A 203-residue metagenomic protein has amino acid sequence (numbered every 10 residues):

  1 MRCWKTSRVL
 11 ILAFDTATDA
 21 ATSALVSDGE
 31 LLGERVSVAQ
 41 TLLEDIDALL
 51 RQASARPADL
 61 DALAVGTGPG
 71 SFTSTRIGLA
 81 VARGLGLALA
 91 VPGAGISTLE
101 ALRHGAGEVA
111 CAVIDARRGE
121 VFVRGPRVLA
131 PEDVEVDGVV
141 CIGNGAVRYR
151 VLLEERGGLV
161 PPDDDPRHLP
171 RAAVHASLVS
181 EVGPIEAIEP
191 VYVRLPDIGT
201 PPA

Functional and structural regions predicted by a protein language model:
R2-E30, S37-Q40, E44, A94-A203: Oxyanion-binding and handling regions
A24, A62-A64: Short, conserved beta-strand segments within well-ordered enzyme catalytic domains that often line or immediately flank
I46-A62, V134-V139: Phosphate/pyrophosphate-binding loops at sites that engage ATP/ADP/AMP, CoA/4′-phosphopantetheine, polyphosphate
D47, R83, E100: Active-site phosphate/pyrophosphate- and oxyanion-stabilizing loops and adjacent acidic/basic residues in soluble
D47-A48, L87, L178: Short glycine/serine- and small hydrophobic-enriched flexible loop segments
S54-A58, G86-I96: Phosphate-handling active-site elements
A64-P92: DPxDG-like acidic metal-binding loop motif
